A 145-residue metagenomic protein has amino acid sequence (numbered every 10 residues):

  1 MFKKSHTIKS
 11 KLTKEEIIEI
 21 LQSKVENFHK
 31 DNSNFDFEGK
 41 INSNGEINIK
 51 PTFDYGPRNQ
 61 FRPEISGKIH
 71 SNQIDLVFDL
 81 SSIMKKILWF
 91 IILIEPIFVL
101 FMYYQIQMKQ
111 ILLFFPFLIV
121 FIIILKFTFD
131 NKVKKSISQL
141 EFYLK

Functional and structural regions predicted by a protein language model:
M1-N34: Hydrophobic ligand-binding cavity/cleft-lining segments
M1-T7, E46, Q73-D75: Intrinsic-disorder/low-complexity, polar/charged segments enriched in Ser/Thr/Lys/Arg/Asp/Glu/Gln
K9-K11, K40-N42, K50-T52, H70 (+1 more regions): A structural detector for beta-sheet-dominated domains
Q22-S23, P51-P57, I92-F98: Short, mixed-charge, low-aromatic patches
F28-R62: Short, non-transmembrane cytosolic segments of multipass membrane proteins
N32-F35, N72-D75, F101-Y104: Glycine-rich loops and low-complexity Gly/Arg-rich segments that provide flexible linkers or classic glycine-based
P57-I87: Extended, hydrophilic extramembrane loops/domains of integral membrane proteins
S81-L144: Alpha-helical transmembrane spans
